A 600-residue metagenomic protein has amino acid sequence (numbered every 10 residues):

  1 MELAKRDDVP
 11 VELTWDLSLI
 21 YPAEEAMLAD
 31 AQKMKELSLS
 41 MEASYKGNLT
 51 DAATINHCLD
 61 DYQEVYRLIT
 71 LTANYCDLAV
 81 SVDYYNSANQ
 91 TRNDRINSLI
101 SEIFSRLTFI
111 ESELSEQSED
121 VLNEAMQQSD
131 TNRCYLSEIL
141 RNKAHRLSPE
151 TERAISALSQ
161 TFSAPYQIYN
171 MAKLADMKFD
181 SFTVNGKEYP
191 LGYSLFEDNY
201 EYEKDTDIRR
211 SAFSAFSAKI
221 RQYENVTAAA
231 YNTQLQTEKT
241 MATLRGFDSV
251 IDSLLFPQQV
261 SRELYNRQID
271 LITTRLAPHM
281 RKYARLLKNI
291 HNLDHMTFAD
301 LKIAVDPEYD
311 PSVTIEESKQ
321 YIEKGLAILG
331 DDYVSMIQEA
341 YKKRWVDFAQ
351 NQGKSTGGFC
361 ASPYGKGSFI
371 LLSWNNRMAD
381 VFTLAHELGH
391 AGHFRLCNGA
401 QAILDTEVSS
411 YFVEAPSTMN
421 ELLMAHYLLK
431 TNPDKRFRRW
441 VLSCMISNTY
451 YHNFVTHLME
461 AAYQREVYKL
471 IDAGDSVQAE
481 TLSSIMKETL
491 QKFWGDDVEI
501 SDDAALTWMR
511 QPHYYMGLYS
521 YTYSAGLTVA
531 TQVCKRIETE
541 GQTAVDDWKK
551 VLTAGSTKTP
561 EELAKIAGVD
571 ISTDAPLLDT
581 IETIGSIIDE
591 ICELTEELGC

Functional and structural regions predicted by a protein language model:
M1-P307, K319, E593-C600: A well-structured
D7-V11, P22, I110, L114 (+8 more regions): C-terminal, non-catalytic "cap/extension" segments appended to globular domains
G246, N375-R395, S417, L422 (+1 more regions): Active-site recognition of the HExxH zinc-binding catalytic motif
R285, N289-I328, V334, H393 (+4 more regions): Long, K/E/R/D-enriched contiguous segments that form extended
E308-V313, V346-K366: Catalytic zinc-binding patch centered on the HExxH motif and its immediate surroundings that defines zinc-dependent
D310-I315, G365-A385: Short pre-active-site segment immediately N-terminal to the catalytic Zn-binding motif
K324-S335, A361, H390, F394-A402 (+1 more regions): Conserved helix-loop functional segments at active or binding sites
V408-F437, I446-N448, H452, G526: Post-HExxH zinc-binding segment in Zn-dependent metallohydrolases
